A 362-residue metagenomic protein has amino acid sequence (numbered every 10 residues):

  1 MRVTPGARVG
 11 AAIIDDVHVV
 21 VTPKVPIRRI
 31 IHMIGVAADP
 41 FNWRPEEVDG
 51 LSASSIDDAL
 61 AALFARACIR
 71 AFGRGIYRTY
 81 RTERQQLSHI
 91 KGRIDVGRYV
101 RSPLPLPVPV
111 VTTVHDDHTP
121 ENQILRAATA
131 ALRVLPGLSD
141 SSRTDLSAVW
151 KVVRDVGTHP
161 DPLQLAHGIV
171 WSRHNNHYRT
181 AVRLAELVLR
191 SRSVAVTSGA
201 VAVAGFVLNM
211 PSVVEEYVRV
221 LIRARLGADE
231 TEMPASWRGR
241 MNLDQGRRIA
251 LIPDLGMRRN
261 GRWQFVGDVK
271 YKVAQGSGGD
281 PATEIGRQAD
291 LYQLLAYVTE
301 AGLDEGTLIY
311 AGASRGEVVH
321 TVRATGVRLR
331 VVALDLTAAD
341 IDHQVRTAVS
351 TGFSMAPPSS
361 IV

Functional and structural regions predicted by a protein language model:
M1-S198, V203-A204: Residue(s) in the substrate-gating loop at a strand-loop-helix junction that position the organic substrate next
V201-V362: Catalytic core segments in nucleotide and nucleic-acid processing enzymes
